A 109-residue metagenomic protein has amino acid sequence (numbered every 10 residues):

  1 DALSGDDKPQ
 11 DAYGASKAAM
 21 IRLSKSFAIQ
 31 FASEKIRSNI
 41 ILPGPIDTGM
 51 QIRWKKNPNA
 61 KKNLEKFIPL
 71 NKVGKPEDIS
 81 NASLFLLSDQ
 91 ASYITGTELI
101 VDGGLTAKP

Functional and structural regions predicted by a protein language model:
D1-A19, S24-S33, I46: Catalytic loop of short-chain dehydrogenase/reductase
S4, L84, T95-P109: Short C-terminal tail/terminal secondary-structure segment of NAD(P)H-dependent dehydrogenase/reductase domains
K8-P9, S33, P45-I68, K108-P109: A glycine/serine/threonine-rich, flexible loop-to-helix segment that serves as the NAD(P) cofactor-binding "lid"
S24-K25, S80-S83, L87: Short-chain dehydrogenase/reductase
A32, R37, I94-G96: Short, small/polar-rich loop/turn modules that mediate ligand/substrate recognition or access, typified
R37-D47, L87, I100-D102: Conserved SDR Rossmann-fold cofactor-binding beta-strand/turn motif
I68-I79, Q90: A conserved structural motif in NAD(P)-dependent oxidoreductases
